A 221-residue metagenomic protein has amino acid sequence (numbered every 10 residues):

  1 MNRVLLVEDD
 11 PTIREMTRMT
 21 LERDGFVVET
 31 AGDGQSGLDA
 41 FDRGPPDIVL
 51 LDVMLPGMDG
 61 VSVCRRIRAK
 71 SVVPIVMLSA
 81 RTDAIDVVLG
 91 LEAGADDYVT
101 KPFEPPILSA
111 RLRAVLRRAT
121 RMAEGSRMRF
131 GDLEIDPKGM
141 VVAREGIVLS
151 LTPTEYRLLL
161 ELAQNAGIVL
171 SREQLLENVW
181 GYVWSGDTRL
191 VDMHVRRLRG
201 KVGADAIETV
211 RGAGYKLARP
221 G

Functional and structural regions predicted by a protein language model:
M1-T120: N-terminal/domain-start alpha-helical segments
N2-R3, R113-V169, E173, P220: Short, Lys/Arg-enriched segments at the junction into DNA-binding effector domains of transcriptional regulators
G25, A166, G203: Short glycine-rich hinge loops at helix-strand junctions in the catalytic core of two-component histidine kinases
R68, L116, A163, R199-V202: Protein kinase-like catalytic domain
P106, E173, R189: Residues within helix-turn-helix
M122-G125, S150, M193-V195, R199-G221: DNA-binding patch around the recognition helix
R157-E161, S185-M193, Y215-P220: Conserved N-terminal glycine/acidic-rich loop preference
L175-Y182: DNA-recognition alpha helix
